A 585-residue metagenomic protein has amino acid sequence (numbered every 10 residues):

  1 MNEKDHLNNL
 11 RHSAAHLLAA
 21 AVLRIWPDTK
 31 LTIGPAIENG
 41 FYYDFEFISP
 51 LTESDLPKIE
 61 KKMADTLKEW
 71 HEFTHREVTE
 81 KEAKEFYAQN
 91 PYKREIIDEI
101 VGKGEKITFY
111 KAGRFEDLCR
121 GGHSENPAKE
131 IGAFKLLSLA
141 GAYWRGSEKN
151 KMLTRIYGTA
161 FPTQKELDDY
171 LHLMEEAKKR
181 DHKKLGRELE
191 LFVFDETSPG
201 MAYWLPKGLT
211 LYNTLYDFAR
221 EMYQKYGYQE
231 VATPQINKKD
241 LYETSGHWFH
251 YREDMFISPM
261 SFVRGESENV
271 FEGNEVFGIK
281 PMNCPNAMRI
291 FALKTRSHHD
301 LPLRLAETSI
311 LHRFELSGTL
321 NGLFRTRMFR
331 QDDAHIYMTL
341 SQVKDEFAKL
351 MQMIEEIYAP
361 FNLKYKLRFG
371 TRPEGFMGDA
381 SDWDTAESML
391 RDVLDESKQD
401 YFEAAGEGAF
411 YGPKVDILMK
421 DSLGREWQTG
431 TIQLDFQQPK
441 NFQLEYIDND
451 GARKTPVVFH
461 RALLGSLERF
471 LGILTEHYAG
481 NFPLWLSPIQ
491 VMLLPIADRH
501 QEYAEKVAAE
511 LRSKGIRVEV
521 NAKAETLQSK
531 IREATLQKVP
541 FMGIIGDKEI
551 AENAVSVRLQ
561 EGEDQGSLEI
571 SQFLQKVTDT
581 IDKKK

Functional and structural regions predicted by a protein language model:
M1-K30, I37-K585: NTP/phosphate- and nucleic-acid-binding module
